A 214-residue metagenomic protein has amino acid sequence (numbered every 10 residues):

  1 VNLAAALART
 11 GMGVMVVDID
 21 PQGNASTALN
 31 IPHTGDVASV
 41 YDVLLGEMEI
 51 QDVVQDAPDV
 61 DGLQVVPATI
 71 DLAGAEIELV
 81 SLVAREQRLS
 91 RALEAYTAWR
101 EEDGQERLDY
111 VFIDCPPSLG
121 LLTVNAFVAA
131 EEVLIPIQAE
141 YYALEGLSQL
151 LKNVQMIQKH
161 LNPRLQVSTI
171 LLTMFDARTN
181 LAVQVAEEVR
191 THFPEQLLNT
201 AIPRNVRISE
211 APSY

Functional and structural regions predicted by a protein language model:
V1-Y214: P-loop NTP-binding core
